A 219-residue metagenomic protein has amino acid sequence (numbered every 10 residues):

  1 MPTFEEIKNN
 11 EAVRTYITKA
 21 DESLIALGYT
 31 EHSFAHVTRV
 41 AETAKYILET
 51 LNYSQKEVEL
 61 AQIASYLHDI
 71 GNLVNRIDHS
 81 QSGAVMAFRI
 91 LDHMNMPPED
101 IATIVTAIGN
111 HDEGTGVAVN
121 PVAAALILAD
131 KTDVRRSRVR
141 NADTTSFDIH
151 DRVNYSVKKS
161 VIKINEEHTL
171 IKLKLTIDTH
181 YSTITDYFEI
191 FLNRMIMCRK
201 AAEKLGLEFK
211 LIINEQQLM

Functional and structural regions predicted by a protein language model:
M1-H79: Acidic/His-rich, divalent-metal-binding segments that scaffold phosphate/diphosphate chemistry
P2, K8-N9, F34-A35, A87 (+3 more regions): A broad, low-specificity signal for short, low-complexity segments enriched in glycine/proline and polar/charged
E11-T18, E99-A102, N120-A123, E189-L192 (+1 more regions): Generic alpha-helical secondary structure signal
I25-A26, E49-I164: Divalent metal-dependent catalytic cores for phosphoryl transfer on phosphate-bearing substrates
Y29-H32, V117, D186, I190: Non-transmembrane, amphipathic alpha-helical segments
A44, A125, C198: Aromatic/hydrophobic pocket-lining residues that form π-stacking "cages" and hydrophobic walls in ligand
D133-M219: Terminal helices and disordered tails flanking the catalytic cores of nucleotide-processing hydrolases
